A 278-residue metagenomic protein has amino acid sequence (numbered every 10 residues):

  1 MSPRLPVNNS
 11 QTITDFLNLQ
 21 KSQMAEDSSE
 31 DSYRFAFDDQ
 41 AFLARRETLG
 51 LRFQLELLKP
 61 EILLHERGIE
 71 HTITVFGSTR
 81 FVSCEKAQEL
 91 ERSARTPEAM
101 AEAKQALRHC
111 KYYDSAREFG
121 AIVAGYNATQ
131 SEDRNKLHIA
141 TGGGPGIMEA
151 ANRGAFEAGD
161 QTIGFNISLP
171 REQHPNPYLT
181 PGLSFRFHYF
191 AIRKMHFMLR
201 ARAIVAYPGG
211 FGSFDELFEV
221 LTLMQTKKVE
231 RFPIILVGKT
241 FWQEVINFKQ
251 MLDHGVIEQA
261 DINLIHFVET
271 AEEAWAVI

Functional and structural regions predicted by a protein language model:
T14, N18-F165: Glycine-rich beta-alpha loop segments
Q40, E66, Y112-S115, A191 (+2 more regions): PLP-dependent amino-acid enzyme catalytic core
H65-G68, Q130-R134, F156, N176-Y178 (+3 more regions): Solvent-exposed alpha-helices and their adjacent loops that cap or buttress functional pockets in soluble metabolic
L90-R92, F156-E157, E219-M224, Q250-D253: Short, solvent-exposed amphipathic alpha-helical segments in soluble enzyme and RNA/protein-processing domains
N135-H138, R231-P233, I262-I265: Residue-level recognition of the N-termini of beta-strands and the immediately preceding loop/turn
A140-Y207, F211-F214, F218: Phosphate/pyrophosphate-binding betaalpha-module
G159-E172, Y207-P208, L221-E244, Q259-A260: Short, acidic/small-residue loops that bind anionic groups at enzyme active sites
L236-I278: C-terminal functional extensions of proteins
